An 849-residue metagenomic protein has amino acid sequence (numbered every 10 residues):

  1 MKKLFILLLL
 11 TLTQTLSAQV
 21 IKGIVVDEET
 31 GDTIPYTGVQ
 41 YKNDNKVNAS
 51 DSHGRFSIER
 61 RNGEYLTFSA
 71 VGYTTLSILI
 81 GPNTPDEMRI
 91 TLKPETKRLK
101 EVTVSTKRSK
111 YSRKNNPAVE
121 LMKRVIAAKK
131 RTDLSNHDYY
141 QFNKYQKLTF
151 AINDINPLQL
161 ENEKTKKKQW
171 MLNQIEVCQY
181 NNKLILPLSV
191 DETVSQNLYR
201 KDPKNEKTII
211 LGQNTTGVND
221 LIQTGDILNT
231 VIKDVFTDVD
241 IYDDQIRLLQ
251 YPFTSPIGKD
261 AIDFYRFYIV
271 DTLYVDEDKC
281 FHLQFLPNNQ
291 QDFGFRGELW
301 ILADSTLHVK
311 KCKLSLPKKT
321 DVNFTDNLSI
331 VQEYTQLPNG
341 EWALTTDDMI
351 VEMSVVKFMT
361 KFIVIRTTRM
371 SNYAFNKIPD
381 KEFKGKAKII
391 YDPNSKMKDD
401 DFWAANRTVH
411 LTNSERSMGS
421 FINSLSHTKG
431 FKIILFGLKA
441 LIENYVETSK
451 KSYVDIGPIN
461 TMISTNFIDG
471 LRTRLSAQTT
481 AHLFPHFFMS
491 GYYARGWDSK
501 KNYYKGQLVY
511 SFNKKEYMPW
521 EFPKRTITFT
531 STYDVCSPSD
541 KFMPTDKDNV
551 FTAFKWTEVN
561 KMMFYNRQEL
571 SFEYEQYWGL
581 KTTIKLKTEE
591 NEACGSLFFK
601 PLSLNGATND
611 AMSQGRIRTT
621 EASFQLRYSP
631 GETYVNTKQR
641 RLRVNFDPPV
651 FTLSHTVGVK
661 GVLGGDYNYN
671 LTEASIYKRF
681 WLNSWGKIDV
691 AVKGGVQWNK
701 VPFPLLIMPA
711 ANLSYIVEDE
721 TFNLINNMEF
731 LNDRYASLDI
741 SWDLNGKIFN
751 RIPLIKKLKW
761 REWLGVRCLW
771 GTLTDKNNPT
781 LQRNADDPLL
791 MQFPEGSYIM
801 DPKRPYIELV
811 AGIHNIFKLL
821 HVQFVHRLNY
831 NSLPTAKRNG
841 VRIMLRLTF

Functional and structural regions predicted by a protein language model:
I21, E28-N43: Short, ordered, surface-exposed loop/turn motifs in non-cytosolic proteins
I21-D27, G54, I90: A short, amphipathic beta-strand motif
V26, A70-Y73, P85-L134: Short, acidic, small-residue-rich periplasmic hinge/interaction motif at the N-terminus of Gram-negative outer-membrane
G31-P35, S57-E64: Short Pro-Gly-centered beta-turn/loop motif in secreted/extracellular proteins
Y41-N43, Y65-I78: A short, solvent-exposed loop/turn motif at the edges and junctions of modular extracellular/periplasmic domains
N45-R55: Short, acidic Ser/Thr/Gly-rich low-complexity loop/linker segments typical of extracellular and cell-surface proteins
R108-C280, L286-G294, V356-G457, T461-S464 (+5 more regions): Structured extracytoplasmic
Y251-F253, F375, G385-F849: Exposed, low-structure sequence patches enriched in small/polar residues
